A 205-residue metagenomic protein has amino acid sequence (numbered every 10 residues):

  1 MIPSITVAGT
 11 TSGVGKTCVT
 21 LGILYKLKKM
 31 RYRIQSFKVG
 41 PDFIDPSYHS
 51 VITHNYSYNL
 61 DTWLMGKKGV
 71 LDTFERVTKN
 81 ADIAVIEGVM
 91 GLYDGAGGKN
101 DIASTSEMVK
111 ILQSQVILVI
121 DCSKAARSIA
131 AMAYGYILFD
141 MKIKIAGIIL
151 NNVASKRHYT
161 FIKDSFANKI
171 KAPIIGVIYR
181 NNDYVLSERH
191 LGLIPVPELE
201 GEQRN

Functional and structural regions predicted by a protein language model:
I2-C18, L24-L112, I120-G147, A154-T160: ATP-dependent carboxylate-amine ligase catalytic core
V116-V119, I175-V177: Short hydrophobic alpha-helical runs that function as membrane-insertion/retention elements
A126-N205: Internal gly/pro-rich beta-alpha loop/helix module that stabilizes soluble enzyme cofactors or their anionic handles
